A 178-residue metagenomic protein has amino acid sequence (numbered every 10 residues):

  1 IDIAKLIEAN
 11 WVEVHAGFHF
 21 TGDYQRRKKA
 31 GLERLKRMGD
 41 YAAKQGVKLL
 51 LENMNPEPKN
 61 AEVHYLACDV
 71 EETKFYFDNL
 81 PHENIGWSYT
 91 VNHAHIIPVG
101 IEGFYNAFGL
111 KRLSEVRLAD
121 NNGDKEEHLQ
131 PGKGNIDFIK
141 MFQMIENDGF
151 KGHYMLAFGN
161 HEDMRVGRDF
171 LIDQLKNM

Functional and structural regions predicted by a protein language model:
I1-E33, A43-K48, K151-H153, F158-H161: Structural motif corresponding to the early beta-alpha repeats
E8-N10, K36-R37, K48, A61 (+1 more regions): Histidine-acidic metal/acid-base catalytic patches
A16-Y24, N53-V63: Active-site-proximal beta-alpha loop/turn segments in soluble metabolic enzymes
G39-K59: Catalytic cores of phosphodiester-bond-cleaving enzymes
